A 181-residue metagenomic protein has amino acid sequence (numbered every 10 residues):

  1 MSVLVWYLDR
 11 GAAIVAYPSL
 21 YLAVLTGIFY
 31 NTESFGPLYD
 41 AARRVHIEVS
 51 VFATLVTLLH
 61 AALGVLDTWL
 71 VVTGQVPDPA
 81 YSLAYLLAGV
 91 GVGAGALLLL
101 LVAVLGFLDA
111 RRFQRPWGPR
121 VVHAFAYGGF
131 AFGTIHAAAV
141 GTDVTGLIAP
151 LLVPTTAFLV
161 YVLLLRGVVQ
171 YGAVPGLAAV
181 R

Functional and structural regions predicted by a protein language model:
M1-R181: Membrane-embedded alpha-helical bundles that constitute the cytochrome b-like, heme-associated redox core of multi-pass
